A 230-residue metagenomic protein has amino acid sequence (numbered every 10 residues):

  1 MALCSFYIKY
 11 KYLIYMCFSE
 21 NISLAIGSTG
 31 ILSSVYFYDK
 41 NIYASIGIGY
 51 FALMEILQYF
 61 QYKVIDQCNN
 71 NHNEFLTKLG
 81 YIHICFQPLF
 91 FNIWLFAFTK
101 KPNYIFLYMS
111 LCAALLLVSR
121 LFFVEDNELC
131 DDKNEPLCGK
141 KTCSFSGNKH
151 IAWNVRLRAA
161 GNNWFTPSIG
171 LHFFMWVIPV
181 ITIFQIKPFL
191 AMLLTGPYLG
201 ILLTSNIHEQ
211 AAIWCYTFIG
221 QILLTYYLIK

Functional and structural regions predicted by a protein language model:
A2-I8, Y12-G30: Hydrophobic transmembrane alpha-helical segments in integral membrane proteins
C17-A25, L76-C85, N162-F173, W214-F218: Alpha-helical transmembrane segments of polytopic membrane proteins
G30, F51-Q58, I84-F90, S110-L117 (+3 more regions): Helical transmembrane-bundle signal
I31-S34, S146-L202: Alpha-helical transmembrane segments in multipass membrane proteins, preferentially the mid-helix core
D39-I48, N103-L107, I186-T195, W214-Y216: Membrane-interfacial loop-to-transmembrane alpha-helix junctions, especially the N-terminal start
I46, Y59-M109: Hydrophobic/aromatic-rich structural module bridging two neighboring secondary-structure elements via a short loop
W94-M175: Membrane-proximal helix-loop-helix units in multi-pass membrane proteins
I181-K230: C-terminal transmembrane-bundle signature of multipass membrane proteins, characterized by strong activation on
